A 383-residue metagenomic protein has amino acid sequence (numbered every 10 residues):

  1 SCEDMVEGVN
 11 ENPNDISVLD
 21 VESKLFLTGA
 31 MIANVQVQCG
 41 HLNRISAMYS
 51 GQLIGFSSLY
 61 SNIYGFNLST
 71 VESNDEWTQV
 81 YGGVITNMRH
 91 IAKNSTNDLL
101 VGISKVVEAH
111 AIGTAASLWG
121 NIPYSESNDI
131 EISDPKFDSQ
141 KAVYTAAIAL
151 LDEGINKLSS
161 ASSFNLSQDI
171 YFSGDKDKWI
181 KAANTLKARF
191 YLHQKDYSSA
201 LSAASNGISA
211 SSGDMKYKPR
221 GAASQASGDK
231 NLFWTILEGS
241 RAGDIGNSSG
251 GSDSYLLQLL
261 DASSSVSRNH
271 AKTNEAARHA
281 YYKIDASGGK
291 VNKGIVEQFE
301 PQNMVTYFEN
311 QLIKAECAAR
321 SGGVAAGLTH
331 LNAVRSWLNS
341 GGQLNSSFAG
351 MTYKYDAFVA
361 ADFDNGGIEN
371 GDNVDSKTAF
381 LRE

Functional and structural regions predicted by a protein language model:
C2-E3, I148-S159, I180-L232: Aromatic-residue-lined binding/catalytic grooves and analogous aromatic/hydrophobic interfacial grooves in multimeric
C2-G55, N67, A204, D214: Membrane-proximal, proline-rich intrinsically disordered regions
F26, L100, V107, V143 (+4 more regions): Structural signature of alpha-solenoid helical repeat junctions
G55-S125, D129-A161, Q298-Q302, C317-S321 (+2 more regions): Conserved, well-structured interaction surfaces
S199-I313, N332, W337-G371, D375 (+2 more regions): Hydrophobic-face positions in mid-chain alpha helices that act as interaction patches
